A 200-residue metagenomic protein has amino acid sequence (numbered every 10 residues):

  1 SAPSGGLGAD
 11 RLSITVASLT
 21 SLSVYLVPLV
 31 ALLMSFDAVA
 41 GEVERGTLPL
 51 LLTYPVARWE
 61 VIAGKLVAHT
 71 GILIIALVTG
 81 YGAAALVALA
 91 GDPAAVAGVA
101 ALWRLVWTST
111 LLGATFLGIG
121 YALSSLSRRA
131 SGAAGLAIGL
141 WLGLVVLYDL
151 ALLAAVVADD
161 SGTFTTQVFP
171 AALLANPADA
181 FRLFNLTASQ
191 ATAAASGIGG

Functional and structural regions predicted by a protein language model:
A2-S4, G8, L142, V146-G200: Terminal transmembrane helical anchor/hairpin motif
P3-S23, A63, A68-R128: Secretory targeting signals
S18-G41, L73: Long, hydrophobic alpha-helical segments
A31-S35, A83, G118-I119, Y148 (+1 more regions): Hydrophobic/aromatic residues in alpha-helical transmembrane segments
L32-L52, L66: Transmembrane helix boundary and interhelical loop/hinge segments in multi-pass membrane proteins
R58-W59, A130: Alpha-helix N-cap/start motif
T110-S161: A structural motif at transmembrane helix-loop-helix junctions in multipass membrane proteins
